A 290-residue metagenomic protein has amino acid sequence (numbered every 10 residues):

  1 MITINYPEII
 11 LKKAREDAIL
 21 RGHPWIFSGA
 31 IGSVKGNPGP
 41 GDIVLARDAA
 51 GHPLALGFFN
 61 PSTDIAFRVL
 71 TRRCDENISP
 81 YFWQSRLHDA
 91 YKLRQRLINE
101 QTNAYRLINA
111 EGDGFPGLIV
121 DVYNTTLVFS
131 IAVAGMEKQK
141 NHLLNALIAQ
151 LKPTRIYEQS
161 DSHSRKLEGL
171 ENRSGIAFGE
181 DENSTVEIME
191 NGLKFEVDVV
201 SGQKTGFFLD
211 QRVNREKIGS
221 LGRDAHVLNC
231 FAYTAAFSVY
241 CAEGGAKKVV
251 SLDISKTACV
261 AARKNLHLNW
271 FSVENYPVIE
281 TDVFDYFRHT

Functional and structural regions predicted by a protein language model:
M1-N124: Non-catalytic accessory regions of SAM-dependent methyltransferases
P61, V133, S201: A short beta-strand motif that forms part of the nucleic acid-binding face of small beta-barrel RNA-binding folds
S79-R86, G135-L143: Short amphipathic alpha-helical segments
Y81, S85, D89-Q95, K152-G169 (+2 more regions): A short, charged
A90, A146-Q150, N265: Conserved short hydrophobic interaction patches
I108-D121, E137-F208, E216: Non-catalytic substrate-recognition/targeting regions of SAM-dependent transferases
T126-I131: Carbohydrate-binding surface patches
E180-T290: Rossmann-like S-adenosyl-L-methionine
